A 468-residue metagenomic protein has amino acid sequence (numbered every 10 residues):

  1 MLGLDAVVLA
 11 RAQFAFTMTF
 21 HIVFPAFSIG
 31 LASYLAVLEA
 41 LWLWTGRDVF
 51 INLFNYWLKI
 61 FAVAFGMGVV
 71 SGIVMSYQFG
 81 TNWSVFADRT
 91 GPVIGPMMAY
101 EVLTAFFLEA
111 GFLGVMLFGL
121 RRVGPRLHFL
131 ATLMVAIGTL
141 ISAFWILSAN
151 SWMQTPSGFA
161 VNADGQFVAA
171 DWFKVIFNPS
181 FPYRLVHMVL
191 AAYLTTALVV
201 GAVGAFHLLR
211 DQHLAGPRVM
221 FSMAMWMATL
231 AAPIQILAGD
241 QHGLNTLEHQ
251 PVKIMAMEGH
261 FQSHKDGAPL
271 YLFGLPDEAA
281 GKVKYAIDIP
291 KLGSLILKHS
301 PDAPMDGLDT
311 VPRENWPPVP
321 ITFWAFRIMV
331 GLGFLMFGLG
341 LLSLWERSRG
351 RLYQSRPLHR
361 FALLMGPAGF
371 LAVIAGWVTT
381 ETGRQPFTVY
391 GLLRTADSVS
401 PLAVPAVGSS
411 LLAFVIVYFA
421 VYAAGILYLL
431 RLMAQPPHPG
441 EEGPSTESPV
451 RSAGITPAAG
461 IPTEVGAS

Functional and structural regions predicted by a protein language model:
M1-S468: Polytopic transmembrane helical bundles with strong interfacial aromatic enrichment
